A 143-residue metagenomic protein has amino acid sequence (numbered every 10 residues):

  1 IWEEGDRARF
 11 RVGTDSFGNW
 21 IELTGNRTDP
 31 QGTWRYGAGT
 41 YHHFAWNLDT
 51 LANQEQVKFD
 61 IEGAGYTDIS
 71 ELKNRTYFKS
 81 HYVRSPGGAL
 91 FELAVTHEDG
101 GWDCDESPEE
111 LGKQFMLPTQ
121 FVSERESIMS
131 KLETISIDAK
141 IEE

Functional and structural regions predicted by a protein language model:
I1-D6, F10-D68, Y77, R84-E143: Glyoxalase I/VOC metalloenzyme domain signal
K73-N74: Surface loop/turn motifs at the tips and blade-to-blade linkers of beta-strand repeat domains
